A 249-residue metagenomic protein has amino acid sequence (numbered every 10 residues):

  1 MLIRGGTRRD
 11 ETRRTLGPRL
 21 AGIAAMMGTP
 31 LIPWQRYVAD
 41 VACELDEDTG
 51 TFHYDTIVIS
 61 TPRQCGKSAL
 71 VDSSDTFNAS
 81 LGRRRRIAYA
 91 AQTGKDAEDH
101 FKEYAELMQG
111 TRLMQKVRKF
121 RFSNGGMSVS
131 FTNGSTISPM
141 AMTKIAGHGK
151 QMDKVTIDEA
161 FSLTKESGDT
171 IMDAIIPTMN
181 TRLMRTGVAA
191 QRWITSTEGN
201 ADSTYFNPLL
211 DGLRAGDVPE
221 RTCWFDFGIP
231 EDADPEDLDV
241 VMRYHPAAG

Functional and structural regions predicted by a protein language model:
M1-G249: Phosphate/NTP-binding elements of NTP-utilizing enzymes
